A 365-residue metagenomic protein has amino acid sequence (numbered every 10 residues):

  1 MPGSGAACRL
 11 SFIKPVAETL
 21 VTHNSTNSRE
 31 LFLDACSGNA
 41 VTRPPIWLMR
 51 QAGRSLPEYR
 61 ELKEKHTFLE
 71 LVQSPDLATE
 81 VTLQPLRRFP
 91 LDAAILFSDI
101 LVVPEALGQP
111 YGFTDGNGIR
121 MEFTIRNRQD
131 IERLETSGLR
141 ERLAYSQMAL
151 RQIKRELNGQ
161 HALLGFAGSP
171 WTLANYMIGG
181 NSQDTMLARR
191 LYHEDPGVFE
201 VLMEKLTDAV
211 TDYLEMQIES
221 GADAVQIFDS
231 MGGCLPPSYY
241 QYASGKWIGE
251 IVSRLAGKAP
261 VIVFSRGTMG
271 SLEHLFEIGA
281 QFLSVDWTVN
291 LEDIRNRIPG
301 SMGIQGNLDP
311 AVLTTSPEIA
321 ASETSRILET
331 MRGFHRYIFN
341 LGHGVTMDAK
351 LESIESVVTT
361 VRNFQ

Functional and structural regions predicted by a protein language model:
G3-G5: Residue-identity detector for glycine
V16-F113, I119, E250, E329 (+1 more regions): N-terminal basic, low-complexity leaders that serve as flexible interaction/assembly modules and, when applicable, as
E64-T67, R128-G138, Y192-F199: Short glycine/proline- and acidic residue-enriched helix-loop micro-motifs that form flexible lids or anion-recognition
L107, R128, H335: Flexible, glycine-rich active-site loops centered on histidine and acidic residues that chelate a metal or position
G116-R155: A gly/proline- and charged-residue-enriched helix-loop-helix capping module
R142-Q365: Active-site loop segments of alpha/beta catalytic cores
